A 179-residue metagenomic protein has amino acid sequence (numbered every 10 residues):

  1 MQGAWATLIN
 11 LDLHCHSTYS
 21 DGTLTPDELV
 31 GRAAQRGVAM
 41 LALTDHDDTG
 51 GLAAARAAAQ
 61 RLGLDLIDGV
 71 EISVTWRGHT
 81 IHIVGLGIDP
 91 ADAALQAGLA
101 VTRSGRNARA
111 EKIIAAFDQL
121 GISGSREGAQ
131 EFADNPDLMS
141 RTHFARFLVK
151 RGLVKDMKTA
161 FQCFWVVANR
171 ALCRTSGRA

Functional and structural regions predicted by a protein language model:
M1-H79, C163-L172: An N-terminally biased module of ancient metal coordination in phosphate/nucleic-acid-related enzymes
Q60-A179: Extended substrate/RNA-proximal surfaces in nucleic-acid metabolism proteins
